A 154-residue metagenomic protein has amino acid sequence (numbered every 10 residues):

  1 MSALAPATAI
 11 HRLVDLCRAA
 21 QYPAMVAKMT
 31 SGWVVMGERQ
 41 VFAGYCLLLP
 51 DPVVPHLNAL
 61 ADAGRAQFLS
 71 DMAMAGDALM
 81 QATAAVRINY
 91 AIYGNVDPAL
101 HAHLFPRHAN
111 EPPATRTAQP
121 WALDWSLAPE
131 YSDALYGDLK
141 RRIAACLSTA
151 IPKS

Functional and structural regions predicted by a protein language model:
M1-S154: HIT superfamily nucleotide-processing domains
